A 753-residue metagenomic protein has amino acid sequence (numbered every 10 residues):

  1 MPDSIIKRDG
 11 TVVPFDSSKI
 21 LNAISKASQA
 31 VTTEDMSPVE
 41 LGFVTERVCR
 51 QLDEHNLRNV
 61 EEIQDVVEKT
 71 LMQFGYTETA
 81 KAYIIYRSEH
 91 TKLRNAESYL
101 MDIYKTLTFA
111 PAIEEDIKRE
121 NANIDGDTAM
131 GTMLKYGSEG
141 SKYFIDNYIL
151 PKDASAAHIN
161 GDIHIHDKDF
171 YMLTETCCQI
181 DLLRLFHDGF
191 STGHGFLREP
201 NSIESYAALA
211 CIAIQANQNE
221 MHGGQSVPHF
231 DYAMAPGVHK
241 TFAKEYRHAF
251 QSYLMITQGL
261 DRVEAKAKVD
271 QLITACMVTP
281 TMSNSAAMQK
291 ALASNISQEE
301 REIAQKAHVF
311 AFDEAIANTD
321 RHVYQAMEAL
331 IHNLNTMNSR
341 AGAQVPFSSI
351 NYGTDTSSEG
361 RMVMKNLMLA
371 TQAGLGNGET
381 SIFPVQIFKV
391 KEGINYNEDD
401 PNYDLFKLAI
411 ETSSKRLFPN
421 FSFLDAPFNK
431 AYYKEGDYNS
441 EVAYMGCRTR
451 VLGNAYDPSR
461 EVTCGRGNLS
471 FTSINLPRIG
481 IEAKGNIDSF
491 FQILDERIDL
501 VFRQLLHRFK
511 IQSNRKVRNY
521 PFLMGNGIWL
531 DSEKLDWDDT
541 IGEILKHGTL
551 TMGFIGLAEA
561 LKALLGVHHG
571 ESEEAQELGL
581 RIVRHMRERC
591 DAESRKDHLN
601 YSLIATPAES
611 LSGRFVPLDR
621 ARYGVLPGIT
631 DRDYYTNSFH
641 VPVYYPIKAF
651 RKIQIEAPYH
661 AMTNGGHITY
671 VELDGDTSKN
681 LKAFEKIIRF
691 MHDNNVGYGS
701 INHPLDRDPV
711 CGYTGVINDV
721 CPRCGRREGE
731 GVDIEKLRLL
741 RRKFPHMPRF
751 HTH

Functional and structural regions predicted by a protein language model:
M1-L107: Charged, amphipathic alpha-helical regulatory modules used for macromolecular assembly or allosteric control
D3, E46-L52, S348-N351, E559-L561 (+2 more regions): Short, hydrophobic beta-strand segments
P14-F15, H547-T551: Short, conserved micro-motifs enriched in small and acidic residues
S25, F502, L506, A558-K562: Amphipathic, well-packed alpha-helical segments that form the structural scaffold of globular domains
E89-L93, Y99-K546, V567-H568, S572-H753: Conserved catalytic cores of very large enzyme subunits
L550-A563, R584: Contiguous, well-ordered alpha-helical segments that form the cores/surfaces of helical PPI scaffolds
